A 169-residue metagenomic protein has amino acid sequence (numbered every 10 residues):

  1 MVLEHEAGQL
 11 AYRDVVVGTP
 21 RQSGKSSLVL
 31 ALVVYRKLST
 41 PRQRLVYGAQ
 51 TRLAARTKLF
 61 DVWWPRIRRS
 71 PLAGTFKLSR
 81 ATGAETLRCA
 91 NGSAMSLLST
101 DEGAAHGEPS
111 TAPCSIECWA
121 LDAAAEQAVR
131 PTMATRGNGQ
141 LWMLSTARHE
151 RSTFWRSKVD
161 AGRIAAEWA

Functional and structural regions predicted by a protein language model:
M1-A169: Phosphate/NTP-binding elements of NTP-utilizing enzymes
